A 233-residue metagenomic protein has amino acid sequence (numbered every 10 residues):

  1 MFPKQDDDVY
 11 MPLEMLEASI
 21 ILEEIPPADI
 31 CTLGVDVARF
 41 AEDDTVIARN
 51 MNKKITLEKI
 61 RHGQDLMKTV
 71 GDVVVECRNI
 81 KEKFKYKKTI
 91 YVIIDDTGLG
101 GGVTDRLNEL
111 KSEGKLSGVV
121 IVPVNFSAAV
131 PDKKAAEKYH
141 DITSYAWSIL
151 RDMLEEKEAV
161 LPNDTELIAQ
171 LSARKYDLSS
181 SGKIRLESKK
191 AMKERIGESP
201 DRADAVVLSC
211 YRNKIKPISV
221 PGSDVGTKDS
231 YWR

Functional and structural regions predicted by a protein language model:
M1-V35, R49: ATPase catalytic-site recognition across NTP-hydrolyzing enzymes
D6, P12, E17, I60 (+2 more regions): Acidic two-metal-ion nuclease catalytic site recognized across multiple nuclease folds, prominently DnaQ/RNase D-T
E24-P27, A41, Y86, S199: Short, flexible hinge/linker loops that cap or flank conserved catalytic cores
G34-D43: Short acidic, Gly/Ser-rich segments with clustered Asp/Glu that frequently serve as metal-coordination loops in enzyme
D36, D95, D201-D204: Acidic active-site catalytic centers that drive phospho-/nucleotidyl reactions and related ester hydrolyses
R49-M51, S209: Residue-level signal for short segments within beta-strands and strand-turn junctions of well-structured beta-sheet
M51-K183, K228-R233: Mg2+-dependent endonuclease catalytic cores in nucleic-acid-processing enzymes, primarily RNase H-like
